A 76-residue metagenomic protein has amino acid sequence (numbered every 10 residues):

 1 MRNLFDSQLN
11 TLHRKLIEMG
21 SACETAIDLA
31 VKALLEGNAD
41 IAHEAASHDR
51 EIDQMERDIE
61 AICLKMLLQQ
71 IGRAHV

Functional and structural regions predicted by a protein language model:
M1-H75: Cytosolic, long alpha-helical scaffolding segments
